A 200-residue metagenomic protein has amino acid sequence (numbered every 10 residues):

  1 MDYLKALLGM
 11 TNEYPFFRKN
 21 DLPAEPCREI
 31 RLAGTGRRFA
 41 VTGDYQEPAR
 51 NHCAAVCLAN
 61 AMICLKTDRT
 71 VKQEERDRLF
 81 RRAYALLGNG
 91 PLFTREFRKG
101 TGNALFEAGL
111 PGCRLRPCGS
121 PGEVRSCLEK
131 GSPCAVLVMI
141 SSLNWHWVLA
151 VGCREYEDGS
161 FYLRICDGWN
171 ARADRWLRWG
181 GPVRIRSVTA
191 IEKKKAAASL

Functional and structural regions predicted by a protein language model:
M1-P91, D158, A197-S199: Active-site-adjacent structural segments surrounding the nucleophilic cysteine of cysteine proteases and isopeptidases
P15, P26, D77-S199: Conserved active-site-adjacent core of cysteine acyl-enzyme catalytic domains
